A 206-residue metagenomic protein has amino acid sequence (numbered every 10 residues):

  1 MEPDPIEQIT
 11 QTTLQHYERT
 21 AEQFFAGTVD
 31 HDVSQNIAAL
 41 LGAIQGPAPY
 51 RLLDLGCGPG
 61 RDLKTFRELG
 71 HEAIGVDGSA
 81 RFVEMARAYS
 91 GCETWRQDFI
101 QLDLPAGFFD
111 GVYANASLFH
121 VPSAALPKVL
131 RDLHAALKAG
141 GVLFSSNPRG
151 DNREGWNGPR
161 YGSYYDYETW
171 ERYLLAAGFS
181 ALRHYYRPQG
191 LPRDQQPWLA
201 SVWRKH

Functional and structural regions predicted by a protein language model:
M1-P47: Conserved class I S-adenosyl-L-methionine
L53, P59-Q101: Class I SAM-dependent methyltransferase SAM/SAH-binding core
I100, L104-V112: A short acidic, Gly/Pro-enriched loop at the edge of an enzyme's catalytic core that lines a small-molecule cofactor
P127-A139: A short glycine-rich, Lys/Arg-flanked "PGG" loop and its adjoining helix->strand segment in the class I
G140-N147: Conserved beta-strand signature within the Rossmann-like core of class I S-adenosyl-L-methionine
R153-T169: Acceptor-substrate binding/catalytic loop of class I
F179-G190: Conserved S-adenosyl-L-methionine
G190-H206: Core SAM-dependent methyltransferase catalytic element
